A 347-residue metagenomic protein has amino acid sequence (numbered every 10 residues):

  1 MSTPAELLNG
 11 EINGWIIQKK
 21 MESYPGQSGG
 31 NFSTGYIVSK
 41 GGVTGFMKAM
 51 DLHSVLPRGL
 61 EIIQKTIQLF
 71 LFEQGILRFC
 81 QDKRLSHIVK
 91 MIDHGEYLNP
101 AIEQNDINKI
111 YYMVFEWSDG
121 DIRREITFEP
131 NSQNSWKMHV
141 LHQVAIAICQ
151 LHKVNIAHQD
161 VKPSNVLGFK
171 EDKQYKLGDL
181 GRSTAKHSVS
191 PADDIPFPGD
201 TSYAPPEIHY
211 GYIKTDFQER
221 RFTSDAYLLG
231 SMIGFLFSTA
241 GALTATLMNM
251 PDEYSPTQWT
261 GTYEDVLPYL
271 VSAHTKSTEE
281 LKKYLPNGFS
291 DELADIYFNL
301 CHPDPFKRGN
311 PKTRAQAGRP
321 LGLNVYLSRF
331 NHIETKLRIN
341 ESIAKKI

Functional and structural regions predicted by a protein language model:
M1-Y24: Juxta-kinase regulatory segment immediately upstream of eukaryotic protein kinase catalytic domains
S33-F79: ATP-binding glycine-rich loop module of kinase domains
G75, Q81-E103: Conserved HxN/HPN-centered segment at the entrance to the catalytic loop of eukaryotic protein kinase-like domains
E103-D121: Conserved short submotifs of the Hanks-type protein kinase catalytic core that shape the nucleotide-binding pocket
V140-L141: Activation segment signature within eukaryotic-like protein kinase domains
L151-F169: Catalytic-loop of the protein kinase fold
F169-S202: Activation segment/activation loop of eukaryotic-type protein kinase catalytic domains
F217-S224, M232-L285: Conserved C-lobe activation region of Hanks-type protein kinase-like domains
